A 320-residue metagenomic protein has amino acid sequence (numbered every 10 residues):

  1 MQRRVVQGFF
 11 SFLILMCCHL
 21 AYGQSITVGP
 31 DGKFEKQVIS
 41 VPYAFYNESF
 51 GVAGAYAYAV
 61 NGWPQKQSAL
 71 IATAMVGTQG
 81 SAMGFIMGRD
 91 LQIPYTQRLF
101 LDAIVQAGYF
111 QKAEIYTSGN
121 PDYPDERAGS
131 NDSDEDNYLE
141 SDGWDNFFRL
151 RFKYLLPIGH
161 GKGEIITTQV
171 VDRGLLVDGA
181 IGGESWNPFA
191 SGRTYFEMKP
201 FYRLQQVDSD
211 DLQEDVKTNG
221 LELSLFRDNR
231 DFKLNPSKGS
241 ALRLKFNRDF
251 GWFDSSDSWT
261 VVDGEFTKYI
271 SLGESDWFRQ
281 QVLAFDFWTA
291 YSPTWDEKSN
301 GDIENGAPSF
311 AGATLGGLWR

Functional and structural regions predicted by a protein language model:
Q24-Q37, W63-A69, I93-F100, G159-T194 (+4 more regions): Short loop/turn motifs that connect adjacent beta-strands in outer-membrane beta-barrel proteins
K36-V38, F50-G54, G80-G84, D142-F148 (+5 more regions): Residues that define the transmembrane beta-barrel architecture of outer-membrane proteins
Q37-Y46, Q67-T78, M198-Y202, S240-F250: Transmembrane beta-strand segments that form the barrel wall of outer-membrane beta-barrel proteins
P42, Y56-V60, F85-D90, F148-L156 (+4 more regions): Residues on the lipid-exposed face of transmembrane beta-strands in outer-membrane beta-barrel proteins
N61-Q65, M75-S81, G108-K112, G159 (+5 more regions): Sequence/structural signature of outer-membrane beta-barrel proteins
A74-L155, S275-W319: Outer-membrane beta-barrel translocator/channel fold
D90, V105-A107, G119, S130-E197 (+3 more regions): Outer-membrane beta-barrel transmembrane strands
L221-F226, R230-R320: C-terminal outer-membrane beta-barrel translocator/porin domains of Gram-negative envelope proteins and their
